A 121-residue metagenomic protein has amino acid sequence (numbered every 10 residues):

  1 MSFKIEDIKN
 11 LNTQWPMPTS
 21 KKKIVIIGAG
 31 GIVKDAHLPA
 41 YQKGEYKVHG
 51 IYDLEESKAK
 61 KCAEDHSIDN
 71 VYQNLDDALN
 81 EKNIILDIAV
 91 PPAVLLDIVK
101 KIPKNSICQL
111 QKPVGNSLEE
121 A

Functional and structural regions predicted by a protein language model:
S2-H66: N-terminal Rossmann-like dinucleotide-binding module
H66, N70-A121: Beta-loop-alpha module in the N-terminal Rossmann-like domain of NAD(P)-dependent dehydrogenases, especially those
